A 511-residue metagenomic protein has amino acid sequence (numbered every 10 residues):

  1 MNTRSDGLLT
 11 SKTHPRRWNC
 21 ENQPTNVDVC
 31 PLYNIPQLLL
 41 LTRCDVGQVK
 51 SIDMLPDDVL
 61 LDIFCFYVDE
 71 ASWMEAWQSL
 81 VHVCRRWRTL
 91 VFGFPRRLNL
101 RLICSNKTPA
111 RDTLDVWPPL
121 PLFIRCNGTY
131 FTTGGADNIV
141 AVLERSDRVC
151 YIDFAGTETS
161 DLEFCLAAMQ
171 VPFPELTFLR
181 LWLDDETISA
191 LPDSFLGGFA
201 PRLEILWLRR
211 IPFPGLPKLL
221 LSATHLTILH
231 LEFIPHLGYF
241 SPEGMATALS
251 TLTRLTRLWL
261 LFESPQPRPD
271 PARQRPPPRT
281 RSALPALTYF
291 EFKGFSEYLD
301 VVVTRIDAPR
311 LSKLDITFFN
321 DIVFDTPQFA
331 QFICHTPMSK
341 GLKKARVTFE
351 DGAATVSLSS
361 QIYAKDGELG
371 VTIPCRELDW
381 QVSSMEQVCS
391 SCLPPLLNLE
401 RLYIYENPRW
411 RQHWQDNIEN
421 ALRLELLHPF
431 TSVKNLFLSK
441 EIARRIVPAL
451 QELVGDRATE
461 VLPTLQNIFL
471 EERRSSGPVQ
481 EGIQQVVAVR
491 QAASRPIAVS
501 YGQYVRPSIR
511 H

Functional and structural regions predicted by a protein language model:
M1-H511: Leucine-rich repeat
